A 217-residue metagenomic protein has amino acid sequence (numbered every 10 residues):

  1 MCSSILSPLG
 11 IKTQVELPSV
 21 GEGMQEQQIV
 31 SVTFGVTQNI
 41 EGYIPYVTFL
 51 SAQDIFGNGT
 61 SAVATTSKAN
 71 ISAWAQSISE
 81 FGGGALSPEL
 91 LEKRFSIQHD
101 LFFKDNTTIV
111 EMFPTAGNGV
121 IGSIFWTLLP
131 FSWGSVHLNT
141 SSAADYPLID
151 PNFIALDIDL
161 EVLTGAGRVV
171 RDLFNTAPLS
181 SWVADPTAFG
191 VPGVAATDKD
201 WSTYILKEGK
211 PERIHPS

Functional and structural regions predicted by a protein language model:
C2-G117, A177-S181, D185-P216: Mid-to-C-terminal "cap/lid" subdomains and adjacent gly/pro-rich loops that border and regulate access to redox
N118-W182: C-terminal segments that line or cap access tunnels to active or ligand-binding sites in enzymes and enzyme-associated
